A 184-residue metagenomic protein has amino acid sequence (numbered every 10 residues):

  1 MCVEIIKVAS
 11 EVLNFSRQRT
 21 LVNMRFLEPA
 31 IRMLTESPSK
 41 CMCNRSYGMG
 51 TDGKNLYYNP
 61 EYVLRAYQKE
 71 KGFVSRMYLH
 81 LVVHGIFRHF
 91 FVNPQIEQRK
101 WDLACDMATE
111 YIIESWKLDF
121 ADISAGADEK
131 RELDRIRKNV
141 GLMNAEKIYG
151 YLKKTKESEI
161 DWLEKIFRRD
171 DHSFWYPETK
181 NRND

Functional and structural regions predicted by a protein language model:
M1-S75, V82-D184: Short, functionally important secondary-structure microenvironments
